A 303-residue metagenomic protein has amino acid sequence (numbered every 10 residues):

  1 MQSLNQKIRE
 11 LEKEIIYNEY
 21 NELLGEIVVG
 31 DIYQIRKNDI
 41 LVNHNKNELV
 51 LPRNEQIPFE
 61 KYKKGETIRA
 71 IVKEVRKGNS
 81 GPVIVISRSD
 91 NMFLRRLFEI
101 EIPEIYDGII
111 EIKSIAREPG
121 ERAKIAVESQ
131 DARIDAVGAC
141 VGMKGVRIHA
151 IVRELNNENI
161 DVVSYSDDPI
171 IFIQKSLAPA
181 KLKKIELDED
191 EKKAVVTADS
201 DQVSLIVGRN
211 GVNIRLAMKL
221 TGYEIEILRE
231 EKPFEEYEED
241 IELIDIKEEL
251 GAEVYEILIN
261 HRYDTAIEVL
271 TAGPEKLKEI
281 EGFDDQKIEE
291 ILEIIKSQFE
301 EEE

Functional and structural regions predicted by a protein language model:
M1-E303: RNA-contacting regions in translation and RNA-metabolism proteins, encompassing KH/S1 modules where present
